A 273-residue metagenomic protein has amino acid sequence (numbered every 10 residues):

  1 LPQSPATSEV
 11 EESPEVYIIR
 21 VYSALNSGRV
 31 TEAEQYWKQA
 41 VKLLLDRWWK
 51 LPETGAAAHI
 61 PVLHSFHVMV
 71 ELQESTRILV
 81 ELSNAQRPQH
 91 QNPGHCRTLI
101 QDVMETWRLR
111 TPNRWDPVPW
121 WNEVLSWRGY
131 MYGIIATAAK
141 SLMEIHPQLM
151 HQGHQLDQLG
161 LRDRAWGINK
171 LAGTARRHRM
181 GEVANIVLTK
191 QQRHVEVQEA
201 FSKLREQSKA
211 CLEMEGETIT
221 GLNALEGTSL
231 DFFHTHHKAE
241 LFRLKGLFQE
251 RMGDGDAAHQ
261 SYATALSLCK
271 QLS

Functional and structural regions predicted by a protein language model:
L1-S273: Extended alpha-helical assembly domains of large eukaryotic scaffold proteins
